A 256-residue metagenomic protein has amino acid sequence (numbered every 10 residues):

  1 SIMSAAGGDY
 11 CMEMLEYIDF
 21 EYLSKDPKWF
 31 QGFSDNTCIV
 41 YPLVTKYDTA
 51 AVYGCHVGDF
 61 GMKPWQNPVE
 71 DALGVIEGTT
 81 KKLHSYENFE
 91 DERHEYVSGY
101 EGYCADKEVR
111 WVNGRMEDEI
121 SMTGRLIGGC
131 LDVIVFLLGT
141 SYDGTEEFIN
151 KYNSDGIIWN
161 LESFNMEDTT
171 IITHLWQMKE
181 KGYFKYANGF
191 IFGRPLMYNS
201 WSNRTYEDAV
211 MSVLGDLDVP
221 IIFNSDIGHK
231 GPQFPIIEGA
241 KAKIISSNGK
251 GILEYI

Functional and structural regions predicted by a protein language model:
S1-D26: N-terminal small/polar loop signature for handling phosphorylated ligands or for N-terminal nucleophile
I2, D35, I134, F190 (+1 more regions): Buried hydrophobic positions in well-ordered alpha/beta secondary-structure cores of metabolic enzymes
M3-S4, F30-F33, A51-G54, L126-I127 (+2 more regions): General beta-strand structural signal in soluble alpha/beta enzymes
I18-L43, A50-G58, L217-P220: Short, acidic/small-residue loops that bind anionic groups at enzyme active sites
A50-D132: Conserved anion/nucleotide-ligand pocket segment
R125-F164, D168-I171: Oxyanion-binding "anion nests"
E167-I256: C-terminal active-site/capping subdomain that shapes the small-molecule cofactor and substrate pocket of enzyme
